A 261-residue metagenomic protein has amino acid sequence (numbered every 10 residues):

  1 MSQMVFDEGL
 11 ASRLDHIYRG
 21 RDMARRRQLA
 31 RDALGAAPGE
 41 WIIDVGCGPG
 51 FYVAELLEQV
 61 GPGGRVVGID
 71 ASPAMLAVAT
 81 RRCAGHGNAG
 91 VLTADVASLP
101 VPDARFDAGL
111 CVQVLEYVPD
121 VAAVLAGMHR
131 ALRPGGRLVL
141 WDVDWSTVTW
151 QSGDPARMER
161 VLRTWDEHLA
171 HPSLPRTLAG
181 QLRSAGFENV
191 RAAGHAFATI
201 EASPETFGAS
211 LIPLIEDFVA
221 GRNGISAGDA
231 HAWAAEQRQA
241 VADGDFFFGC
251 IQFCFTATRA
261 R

Functional and structural regions predicted by a protein language model:
S2-I17, V190-F246: C-terminal helical/coil "lid" or tail adjacent to the Rossmann-like core of SAM-dependent
R21-E40, E55: Conserved alpha-helix/loop element of class I SAM-dependent methyltransferases that forms part of the SAM/SAH-binding
W41-V45, P49-S98: Class I SAM-dependent methyltransferase SAM/SAH-binding core
A97-A108: A short acidic, Gly/Pro-enriched loop at the edge of an enzyme's catalytic core that lines a small-molecule cofactor
D107-D120: A short SAM/SAH-binding and catalytic strip from SAM-dependent methyltransferases
A122-R137: A short glycine-rich, Lys/Arg-flanked "PGG" loop and its adjoining helix->strand segment in the class I
V139-S203: Conserved catalytic/acceptor-binding region of the Class I
A185-E188, Q252-R261: Core SAM-dependent methyltransferase catalytic element
